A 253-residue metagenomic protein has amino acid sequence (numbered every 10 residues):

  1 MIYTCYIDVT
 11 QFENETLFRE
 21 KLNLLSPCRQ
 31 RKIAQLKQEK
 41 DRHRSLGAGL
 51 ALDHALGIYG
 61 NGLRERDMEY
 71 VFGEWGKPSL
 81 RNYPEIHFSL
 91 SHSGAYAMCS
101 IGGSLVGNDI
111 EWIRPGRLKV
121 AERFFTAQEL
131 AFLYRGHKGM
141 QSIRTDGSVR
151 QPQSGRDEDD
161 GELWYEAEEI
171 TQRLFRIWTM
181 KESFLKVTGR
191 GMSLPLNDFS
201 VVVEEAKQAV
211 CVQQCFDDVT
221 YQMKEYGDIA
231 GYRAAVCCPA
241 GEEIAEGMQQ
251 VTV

Functional and structural regions predicted by a protein language model:
M1-G147, P152-V253: Core catalytic alpha/beta fold that binds nucleotide/phospho-ligands
